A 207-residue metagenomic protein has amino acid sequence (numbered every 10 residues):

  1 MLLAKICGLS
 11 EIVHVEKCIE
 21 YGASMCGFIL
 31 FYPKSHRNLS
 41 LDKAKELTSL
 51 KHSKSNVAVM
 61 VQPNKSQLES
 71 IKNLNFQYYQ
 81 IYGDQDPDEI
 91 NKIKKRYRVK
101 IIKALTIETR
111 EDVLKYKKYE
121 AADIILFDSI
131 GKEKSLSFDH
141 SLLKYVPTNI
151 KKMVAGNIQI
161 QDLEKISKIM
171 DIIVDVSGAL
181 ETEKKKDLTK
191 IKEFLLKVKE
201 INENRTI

Functional and structural regions predicted by a protein language model:
M1-I207: Conserved N-terminal beta1-alpha1 strand-loop-helix module at the mouth
